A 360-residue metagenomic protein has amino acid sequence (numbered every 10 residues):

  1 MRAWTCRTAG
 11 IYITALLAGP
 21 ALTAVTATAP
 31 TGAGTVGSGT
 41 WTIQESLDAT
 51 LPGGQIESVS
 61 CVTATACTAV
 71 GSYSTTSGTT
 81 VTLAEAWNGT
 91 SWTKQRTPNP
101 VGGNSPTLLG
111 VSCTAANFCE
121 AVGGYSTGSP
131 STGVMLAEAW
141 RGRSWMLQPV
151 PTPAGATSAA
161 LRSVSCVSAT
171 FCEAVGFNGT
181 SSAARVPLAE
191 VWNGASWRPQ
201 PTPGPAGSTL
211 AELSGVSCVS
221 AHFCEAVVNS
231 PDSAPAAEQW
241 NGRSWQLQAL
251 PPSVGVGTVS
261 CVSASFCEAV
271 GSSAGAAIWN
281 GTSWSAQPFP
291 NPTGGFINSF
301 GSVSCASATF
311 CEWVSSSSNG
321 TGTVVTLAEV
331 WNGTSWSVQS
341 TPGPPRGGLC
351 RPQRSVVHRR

Functional and structural regions predicted by a protein language model:
R2-P30: Secretory targeting and sorting signals
A29-R360: Residue-level hotspots at or immediately adjacent to binding/recognition sites across diverse folds
